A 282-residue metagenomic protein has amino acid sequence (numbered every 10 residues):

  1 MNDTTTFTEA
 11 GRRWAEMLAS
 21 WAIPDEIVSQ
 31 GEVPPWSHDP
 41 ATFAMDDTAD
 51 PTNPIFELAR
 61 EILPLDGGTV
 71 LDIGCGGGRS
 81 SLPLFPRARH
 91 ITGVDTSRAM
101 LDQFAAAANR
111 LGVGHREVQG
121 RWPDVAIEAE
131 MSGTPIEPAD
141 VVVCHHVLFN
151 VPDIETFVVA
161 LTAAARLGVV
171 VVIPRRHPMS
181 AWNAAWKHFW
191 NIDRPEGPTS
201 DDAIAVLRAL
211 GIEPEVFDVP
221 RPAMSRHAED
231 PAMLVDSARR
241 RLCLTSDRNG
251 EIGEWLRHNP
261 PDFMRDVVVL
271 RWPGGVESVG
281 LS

Functional and structural regions predicted by a protein language model:
M1-P64: Conserved class I S-adenosyl-L-methionine
L71, G77-V125: Class I SAM-dependent methyltransferase SAM/SAH-binding core
D124-I136: Short conserved loop adjoining the S-adenosyl-L-methionine
D140-D153: A short SAM/SAH-binding and catalytic strip from SAM-dependent methyltransferases
E155-V170: A short glycine-rich, Lys/Arg-flanked "PGG" loop and its adjoining helix->strand segment in the class I
G168-P195: Conserved class I S-adenosyl-L-methionine
E196-G211: Short alpha-helix
E215-S282: Conserved Class I S-adenosyl-L-methionine
